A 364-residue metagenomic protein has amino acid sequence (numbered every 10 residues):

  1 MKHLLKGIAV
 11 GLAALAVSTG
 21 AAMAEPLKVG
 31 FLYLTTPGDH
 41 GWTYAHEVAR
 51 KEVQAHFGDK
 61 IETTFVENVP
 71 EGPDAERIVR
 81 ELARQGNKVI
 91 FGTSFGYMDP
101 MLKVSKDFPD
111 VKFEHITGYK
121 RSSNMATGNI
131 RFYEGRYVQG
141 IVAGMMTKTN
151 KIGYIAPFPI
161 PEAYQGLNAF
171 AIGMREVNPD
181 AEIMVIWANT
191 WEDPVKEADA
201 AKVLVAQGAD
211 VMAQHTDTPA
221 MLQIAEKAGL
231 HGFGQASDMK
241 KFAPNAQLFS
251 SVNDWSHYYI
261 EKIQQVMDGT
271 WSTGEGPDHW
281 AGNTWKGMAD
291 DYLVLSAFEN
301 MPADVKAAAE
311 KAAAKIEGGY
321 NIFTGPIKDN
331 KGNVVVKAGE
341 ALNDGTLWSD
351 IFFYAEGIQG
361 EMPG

Functional and structural regions predicted by a protein language model:
T19-A24: Sec/Tat signal peptide C-region and signal peptidase I cleavage site
G30-A49, V53-F57, T64-A75, F95 (+1 more regions): Extracytoplasmic "Venus flytrap"
R50, V138-V185, E275-P302: An alpha-beta-alpha
E62-E81, N189-V205: Structural motif
N87-S94, E114-I116, Q207-T218, G234-Q235: Periplasmic-binding protein-like
K120-M145, Y154-P159, P244-S256: Short beta-strand elements at the ligand-binding edges of bilobed clamshell
E162-D210, Q214-H215: Extracellular/periplasmic Venus flytrap/periplasmic-binding protein
D268-G274, D278-G364: Segments of small-molecule ligand-sensing domains
